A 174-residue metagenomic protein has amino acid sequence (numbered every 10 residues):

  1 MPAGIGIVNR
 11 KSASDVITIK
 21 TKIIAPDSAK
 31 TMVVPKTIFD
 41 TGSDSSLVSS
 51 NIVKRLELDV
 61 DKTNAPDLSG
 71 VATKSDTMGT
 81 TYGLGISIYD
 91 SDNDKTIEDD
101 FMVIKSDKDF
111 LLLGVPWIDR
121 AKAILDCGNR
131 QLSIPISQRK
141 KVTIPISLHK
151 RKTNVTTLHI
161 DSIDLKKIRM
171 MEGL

Functional and structural regions predicted by a protein language model:
M1-S14: Aspartyl protease catalytic domain
A3-G6, M32-V34, S45-L174: Aspartic protease core domain of the pepsin/retropepsin superfamily
K11-I17, T77-T80: A short catalytic or substrate-binding loop motif that flags glycine-/basic-rich loops and adjacent residues that bind
A13-V34, I88: A short acidic-Thr-Gly-centered motif at the start of a beta-strand
F39-D44: A short acidic Gly-Thr/Ser loop motif
